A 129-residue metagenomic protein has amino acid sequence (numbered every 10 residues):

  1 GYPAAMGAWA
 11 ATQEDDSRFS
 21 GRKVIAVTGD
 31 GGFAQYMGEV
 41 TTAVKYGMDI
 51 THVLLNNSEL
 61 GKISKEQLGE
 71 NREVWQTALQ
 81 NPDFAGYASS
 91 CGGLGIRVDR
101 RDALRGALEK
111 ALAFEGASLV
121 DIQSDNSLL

Functional and structural regions predicted by a protein language model:
G1-L129: Thiamine diphosphate
